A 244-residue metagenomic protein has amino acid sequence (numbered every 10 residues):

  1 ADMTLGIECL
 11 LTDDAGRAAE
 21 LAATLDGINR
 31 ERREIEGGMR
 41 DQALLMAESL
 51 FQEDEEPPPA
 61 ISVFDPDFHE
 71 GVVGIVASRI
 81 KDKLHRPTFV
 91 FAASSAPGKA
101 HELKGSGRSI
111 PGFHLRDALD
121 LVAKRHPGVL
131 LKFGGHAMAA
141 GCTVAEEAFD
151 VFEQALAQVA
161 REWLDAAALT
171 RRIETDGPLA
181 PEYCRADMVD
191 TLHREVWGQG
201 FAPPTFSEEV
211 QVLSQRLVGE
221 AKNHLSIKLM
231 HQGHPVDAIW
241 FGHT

Functional and structural regions predicted by a protein language model:
A1-E147, P178, V218-A221: Hydrophobic helix-and-loop "lid/oligomerization" segment in the mid-to-C-terminal part of catalytic domains
D2, E70-G74, L115-R116, F152-E153 (+3 more regions): Short helix/loop capping segments that flank catalytic or ligand/cofactor-binding pockets
I28, W163-A166, G177-A180: Conserved bacterial/organellar gene-expression machines centered on ribosome-associated P-loop NTPases
S109, L156, G242: A short beta-strand motif that forms part of the nucleic acid-binding face of small beta-barrel RNA-binding folds
A118-V122, E153-A160: Short amphipathic alpha-helices in soluble, non-transmembrane regions that often serve as interface/regulatory elements
L119, G233-T244: Beta-strand/loop nucleic-acid-binding surfaces
R125-L130, Q158-D165: A common structural junction motif
T170-A238: Accessory interdomain/linker segments of ATP-dependent helicases and helicase-like nucleic-acid enzymes that mediate
